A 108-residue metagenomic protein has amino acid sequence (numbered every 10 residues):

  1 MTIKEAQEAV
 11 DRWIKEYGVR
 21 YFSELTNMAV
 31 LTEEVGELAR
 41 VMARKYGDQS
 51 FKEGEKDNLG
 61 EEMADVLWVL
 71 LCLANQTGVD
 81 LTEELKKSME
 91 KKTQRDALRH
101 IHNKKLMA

Functional and structural regions predicted by a protein language model:
M1-M63, L67-A108: Flexible "arm" and connector segments at domain edges
